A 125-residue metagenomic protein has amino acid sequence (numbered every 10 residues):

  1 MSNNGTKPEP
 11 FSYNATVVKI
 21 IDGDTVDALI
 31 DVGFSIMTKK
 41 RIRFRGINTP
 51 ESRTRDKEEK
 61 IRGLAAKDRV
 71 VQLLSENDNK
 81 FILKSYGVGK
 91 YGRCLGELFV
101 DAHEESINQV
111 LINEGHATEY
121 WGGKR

Functional and structural regions predicted by a protein language model:
M1-R125: Small beta-barrel nucleic-acid-binding modules, primarily SNase/OB-fold domains and secondarily Tudor-like barrels
